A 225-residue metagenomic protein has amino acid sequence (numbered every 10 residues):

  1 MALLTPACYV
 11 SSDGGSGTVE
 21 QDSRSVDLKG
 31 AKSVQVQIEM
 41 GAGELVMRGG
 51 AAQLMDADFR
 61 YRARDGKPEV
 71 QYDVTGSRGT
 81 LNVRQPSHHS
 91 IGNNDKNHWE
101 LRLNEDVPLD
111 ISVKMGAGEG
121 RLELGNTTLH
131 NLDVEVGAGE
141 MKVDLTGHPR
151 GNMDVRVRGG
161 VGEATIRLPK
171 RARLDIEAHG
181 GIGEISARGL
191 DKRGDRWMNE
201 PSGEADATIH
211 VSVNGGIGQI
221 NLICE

Functional and structural regions predicted by a protein language model:
L4-A7: C-terminal motif of bacterial Sec signal peptides marking the signal peptidase cleavage site
Y9-S11: Bacterial signal peptide processing site
T18-K29, G50-A52, D56-D95, D133 (+1 more regions): Short, surface-exposed interaction patches in beta-rich subdomains that mediate adhesion/assembly near membranes
D27-Q53: Post-signal-peptide N-terminal segment of Sec-exported extracytoplasmic proteins
Q37-E39, S112-M115, L122-E123, I166 (+1 more regions): A structural feature that tracks compact, well-ordered secondary-structure segments with a strong bias toward
H88-R121: Surface-exposed, polar helix/loop patches in the mature regions of secreted/periplasmic/lumenal proteins that form
S112-M141: Right-handed parallel beta-helix
